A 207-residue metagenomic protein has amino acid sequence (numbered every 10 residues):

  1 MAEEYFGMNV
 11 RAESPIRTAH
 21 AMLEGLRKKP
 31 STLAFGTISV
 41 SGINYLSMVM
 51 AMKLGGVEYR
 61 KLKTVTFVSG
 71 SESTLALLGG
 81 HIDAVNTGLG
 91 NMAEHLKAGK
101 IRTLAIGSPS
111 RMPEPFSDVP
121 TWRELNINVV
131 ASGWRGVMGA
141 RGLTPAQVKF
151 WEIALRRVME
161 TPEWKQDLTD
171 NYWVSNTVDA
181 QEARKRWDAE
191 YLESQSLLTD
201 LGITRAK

Functional and structural regions predicted by a protein language model:
M1-E72, W122, W134-D167: Hinge/capping helix and adjacent helix->loop/strand transition within the periplasmic-binding protein
T18, G80-H81, K100, N126 (+2 more regions): Conserved functional loop/turn residues at catalytic and ligand-binding sites
Y45, V49-G56, D83-S117, Q195: A ligand-binding cleft/hinge motif common to bilobed small-molecule-binding domains
T64-L75, G88-N91, Q181: Short helix-initiation/N-cap motifs at beta->coil->alpha
T103, P145-K207: An extracytoplasmic/periplasmic, membrane-proximal ligand-sensing/linker region
R111-V129: Small-residue (glycine/proline)-centered packing/hinge motifs flanked by hydrophobic/aromatic residues
